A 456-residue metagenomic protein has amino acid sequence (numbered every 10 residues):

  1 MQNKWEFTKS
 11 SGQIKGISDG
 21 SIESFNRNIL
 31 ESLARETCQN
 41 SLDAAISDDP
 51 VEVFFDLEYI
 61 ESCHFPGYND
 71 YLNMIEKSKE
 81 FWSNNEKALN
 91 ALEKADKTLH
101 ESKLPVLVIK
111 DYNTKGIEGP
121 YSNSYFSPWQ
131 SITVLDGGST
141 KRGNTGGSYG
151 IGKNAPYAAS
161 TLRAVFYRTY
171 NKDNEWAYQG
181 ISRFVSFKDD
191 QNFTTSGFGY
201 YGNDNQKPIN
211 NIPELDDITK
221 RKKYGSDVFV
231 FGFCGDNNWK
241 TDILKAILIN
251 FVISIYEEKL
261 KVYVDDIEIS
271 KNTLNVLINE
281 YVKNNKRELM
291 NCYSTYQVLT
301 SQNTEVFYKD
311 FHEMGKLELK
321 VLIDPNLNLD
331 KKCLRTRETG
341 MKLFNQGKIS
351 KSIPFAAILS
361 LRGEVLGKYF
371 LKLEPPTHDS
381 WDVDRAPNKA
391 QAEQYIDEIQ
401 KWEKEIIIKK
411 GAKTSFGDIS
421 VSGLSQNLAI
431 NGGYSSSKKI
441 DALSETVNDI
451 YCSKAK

Functional and structural regions predicted by a protein language model:
M1-G12, N237, K286-K456: Charged regulatory segments coupled to nucleotide-binding catalytic modules in large multidomain enzymes
Q2-G16, V106, N123-G137, N203-G225: Active-site-adjacent bridging/hinge elements
N3-S11, I17-D19, E23-S24, N28 (+1 more regions): Long, charge-dense tracts
F25-E61, Y71-K97, G152-Y157: Conserved ATP-binding N-box helix of the HATPase_c
N28-Q39, Y149-T169, D216-I269, K348-E364: P-loop NTPase catalytic cores that bind/hydrolyze ATP
D48-E58, H64-L72, V165-N205: Flexible phosphate/Mg2+-sensing switch loops adjacent to catalytic phosphate-binding sites
N85-F187: Flexible ATP-lid and adjacent glycine-rich G1/G2 motifs of the Bergerat
F231-M314: Glycine/threonine-rich ATP-lid/beta-loop region of ATP-binding domains
